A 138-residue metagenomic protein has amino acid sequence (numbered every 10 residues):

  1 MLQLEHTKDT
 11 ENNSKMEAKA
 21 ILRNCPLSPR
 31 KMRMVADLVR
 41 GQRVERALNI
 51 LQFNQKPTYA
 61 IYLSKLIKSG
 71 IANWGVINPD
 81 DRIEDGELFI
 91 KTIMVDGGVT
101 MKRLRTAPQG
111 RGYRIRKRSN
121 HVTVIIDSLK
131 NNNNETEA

Functional and structural regions predicted by a protein language model:
L2-L27, M34, R43-A138: Structured, basic alpha/beta domains of bacterial-type, RNA-associated proteins
